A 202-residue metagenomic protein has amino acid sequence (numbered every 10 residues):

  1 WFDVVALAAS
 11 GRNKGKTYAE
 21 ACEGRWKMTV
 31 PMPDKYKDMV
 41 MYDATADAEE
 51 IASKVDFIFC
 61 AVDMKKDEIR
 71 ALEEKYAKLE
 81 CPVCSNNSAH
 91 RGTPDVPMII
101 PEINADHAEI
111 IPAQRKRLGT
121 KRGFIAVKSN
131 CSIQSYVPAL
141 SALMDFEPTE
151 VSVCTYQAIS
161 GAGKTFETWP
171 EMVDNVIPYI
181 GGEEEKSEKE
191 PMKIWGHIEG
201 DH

Functional and structural regions predicted by a protein language model:
W1-I180, G200-D201: N-terminal Rossmann-like NAD(P) cofactor-binding subdomain of oxidoreductases, focused on the glycine-rich
G182-H202: Oxyanion-binding "anion nests"
